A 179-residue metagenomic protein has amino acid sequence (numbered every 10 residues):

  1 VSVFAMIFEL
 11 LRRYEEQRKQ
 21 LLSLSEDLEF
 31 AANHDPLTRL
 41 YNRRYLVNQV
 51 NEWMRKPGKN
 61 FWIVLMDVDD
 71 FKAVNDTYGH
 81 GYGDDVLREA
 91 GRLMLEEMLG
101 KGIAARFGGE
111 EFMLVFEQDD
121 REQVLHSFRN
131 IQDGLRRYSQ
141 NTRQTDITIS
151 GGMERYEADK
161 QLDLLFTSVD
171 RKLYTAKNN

Functional and structural regions predicted by a protein language model:
S2-P36, R44-M54, R106: Signal-transducing coiled-coil linker helices
E26-N48, M66-H80, R88: Conserved nucleotide-binding and Mg2+-coordinating catalytic segments in signaling enzymes
D27-F30, R43-N60, G91-L99, E117: Short regulatory alpha-helical coupling segments that immediately precede and/or link into cyclic nucleotide signaling
W62-D67, A104: Active-site-flanking beta-strand signature of metal-NTP-handling nucleotidyl enzymes and homologous cyclase-like
F71, E89-A90, A104-F107, F112 (+1 more regions): Hydrophobic framework residues that shape the active-site pocket of cyclic nucleotide turnover catalytic cores
D76, H80, R121-R129, E154-N179: Catalytic-core segments of nucleotide cyclases and related cyclic-nucleotide turnover enzymes
G91-R92, Q123-N141, D170: Alpha-helical scaffold within the catalytic cores of cyclic-nucleotide enzymes
M94, I103-R106, T145: A short pre-motif secondary-structure segment
